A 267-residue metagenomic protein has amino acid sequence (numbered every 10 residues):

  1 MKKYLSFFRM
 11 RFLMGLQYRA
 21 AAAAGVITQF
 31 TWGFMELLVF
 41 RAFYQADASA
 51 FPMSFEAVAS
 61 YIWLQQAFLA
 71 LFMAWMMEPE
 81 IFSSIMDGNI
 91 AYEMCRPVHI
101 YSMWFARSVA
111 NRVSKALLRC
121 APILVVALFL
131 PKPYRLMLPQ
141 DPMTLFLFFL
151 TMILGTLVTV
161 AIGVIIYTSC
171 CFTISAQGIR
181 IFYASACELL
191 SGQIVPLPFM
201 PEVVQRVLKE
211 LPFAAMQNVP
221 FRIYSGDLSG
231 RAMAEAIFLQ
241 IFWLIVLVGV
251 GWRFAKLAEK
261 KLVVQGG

Functional and structural regions predicted by a protein language model:
M1-G267: Hydrophobic transmembrane alpha-helices and immediately adjacent juxtamembrane helices of multi-pass inner-membrane
